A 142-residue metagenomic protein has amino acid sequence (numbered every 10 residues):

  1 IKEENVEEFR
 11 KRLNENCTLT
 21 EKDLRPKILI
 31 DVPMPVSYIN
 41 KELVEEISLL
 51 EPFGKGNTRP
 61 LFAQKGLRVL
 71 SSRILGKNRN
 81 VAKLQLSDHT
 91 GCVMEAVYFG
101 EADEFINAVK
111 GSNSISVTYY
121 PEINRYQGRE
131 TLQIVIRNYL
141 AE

Functional and structural regions predicted by a protein language model:
I1-E142: Acidic, two-metal ion nucleic-acid-processing modules in DNA metabolism proteins
